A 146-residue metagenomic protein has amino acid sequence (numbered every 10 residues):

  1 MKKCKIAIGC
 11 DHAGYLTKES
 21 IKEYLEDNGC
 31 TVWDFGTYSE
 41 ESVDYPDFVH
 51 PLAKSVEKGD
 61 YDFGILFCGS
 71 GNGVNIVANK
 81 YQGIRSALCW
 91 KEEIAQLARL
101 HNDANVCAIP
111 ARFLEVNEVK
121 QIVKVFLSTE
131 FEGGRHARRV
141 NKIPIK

Functional and structural regions predicted by a protein language model:
M1, E57-D60, R99-H101: Solvent-exposed alpha-helices and their adjacent loops that cap or buttress functional pockets in soluble metabolic
K2-I6: Extreme N-terminal starter segment of soluble prokaryotic enzymes
A7-G9, A13-L16, E92-K146: C-terminal binding/interaction regions
L16-N28: Short, solvent-exposed amphipathic alpha-helices that sit in or adjacent to ligand/effector-binding or catalytic
N28-W33, Y61: A generic structural motif
T31-S42: A short beta-strand-loop structural module common to alpha/beta enzyme folds
F48-L66, S70: Short, structured active-site "lid" loops
L66-R112: Mid-chain, well-packed structural core segment of small domains
